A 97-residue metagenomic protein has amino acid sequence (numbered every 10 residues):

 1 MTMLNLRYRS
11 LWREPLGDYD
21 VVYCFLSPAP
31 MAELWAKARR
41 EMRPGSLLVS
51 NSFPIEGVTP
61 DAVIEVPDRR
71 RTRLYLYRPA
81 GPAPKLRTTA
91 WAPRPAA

Functional and structural regions predicted by a protein language model:
M1-D18: S-adenosyl-L-methionine
Y8, Y19, Y23, Y75-Y77: Sequence-level detector for tyrosine residue identity
L16-E33: Short SAM/SAH-binding signature in class I
A29-A97: C-terminal substrate-binding/active-site "lid" region of AdoMet-derived donor-dependent transferases
